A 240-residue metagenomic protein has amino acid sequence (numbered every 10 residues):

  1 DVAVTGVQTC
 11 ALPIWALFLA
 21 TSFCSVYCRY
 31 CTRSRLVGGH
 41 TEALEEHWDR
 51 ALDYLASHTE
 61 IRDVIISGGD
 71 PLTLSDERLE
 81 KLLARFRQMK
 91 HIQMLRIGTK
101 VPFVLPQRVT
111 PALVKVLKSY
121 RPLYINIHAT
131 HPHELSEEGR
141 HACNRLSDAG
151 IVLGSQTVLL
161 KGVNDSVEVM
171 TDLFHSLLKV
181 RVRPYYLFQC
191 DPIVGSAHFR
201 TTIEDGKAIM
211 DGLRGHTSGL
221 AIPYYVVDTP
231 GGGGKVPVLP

Functional and structural regions predicted by a protein language model:
D1-C10: Single conserved hydrophobic/aromatic residue that forms the stacking wall/gate of nucleotide- or nucleobase-binding
T9-T32: N-terminal pre-triad scaffold of radical SAM enzymes
F18-L19, V64-I66, P71-L72: Conserved catalytic-core segments centered on acid/base and nucleophilic motifs
T21-S22, S34, G68-G69, K100: Fold-independent oxyanion-binding glycine-rich loops and adjacent beta-strand/coil segments at enzyme active sites
C31-A43: Iron-sulfur (Fe-S) cluster-binding segments and ferredoxin-like electron-carrier domains, especially [2Fe-2S]
D49, D53-D63, L72-T217: Conserved AdoMet/S-adenosylmethionine-binding subsite of the radical SAM
P71-L72, P102, P230-K235: Short, internal active-site loops enriched in acidic
K207-P240: C-terminal accessory regions of radical SAM enzymes
